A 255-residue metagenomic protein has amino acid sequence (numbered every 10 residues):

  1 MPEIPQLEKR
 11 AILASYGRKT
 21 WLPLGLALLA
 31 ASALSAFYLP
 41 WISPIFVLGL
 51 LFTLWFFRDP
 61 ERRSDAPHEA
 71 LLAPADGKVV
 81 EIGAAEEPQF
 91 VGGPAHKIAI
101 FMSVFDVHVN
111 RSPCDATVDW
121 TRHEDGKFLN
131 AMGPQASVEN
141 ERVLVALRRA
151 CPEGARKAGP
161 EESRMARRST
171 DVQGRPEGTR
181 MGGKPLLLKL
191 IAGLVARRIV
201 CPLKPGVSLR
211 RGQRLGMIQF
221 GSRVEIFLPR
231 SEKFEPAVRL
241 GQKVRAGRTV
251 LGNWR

Functional and structural regions predicted by a protein language model:
M1-E153, G178-R255: Contiguous, well-folded functional domains in the mature portion of proteins
P152-G183: Intrinsic disorder/low-complexity segments
